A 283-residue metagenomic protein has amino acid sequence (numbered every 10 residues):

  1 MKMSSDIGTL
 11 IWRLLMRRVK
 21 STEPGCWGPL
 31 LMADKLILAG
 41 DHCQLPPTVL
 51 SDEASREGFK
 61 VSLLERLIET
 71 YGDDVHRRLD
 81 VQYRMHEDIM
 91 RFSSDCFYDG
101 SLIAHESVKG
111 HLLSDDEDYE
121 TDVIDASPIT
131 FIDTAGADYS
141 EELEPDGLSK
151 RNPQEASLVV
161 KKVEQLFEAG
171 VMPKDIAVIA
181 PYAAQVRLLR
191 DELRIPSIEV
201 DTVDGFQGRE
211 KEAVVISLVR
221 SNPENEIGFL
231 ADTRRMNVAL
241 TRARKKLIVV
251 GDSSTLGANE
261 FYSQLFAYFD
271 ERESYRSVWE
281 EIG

Functional and structural regions predicted by a protein language model:
M1-G283: Conserved helicase motor core of SF1/SF2 NTP-dependent helicases
